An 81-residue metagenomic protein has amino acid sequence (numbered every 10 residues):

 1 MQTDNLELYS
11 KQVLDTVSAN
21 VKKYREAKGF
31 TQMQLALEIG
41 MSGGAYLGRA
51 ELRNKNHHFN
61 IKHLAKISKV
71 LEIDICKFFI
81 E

Functional and structural regions predicted by a protein language model:
Q2-A27: A short, Lys/Arg-rich alpha-helix, primarily the initiator
V21, L35-A36, Y46-A50, F78: Conserved hydrophobic/aromatic packing and binding residues within compact polymer-binding modules
K22, M33, A65: Residues within the helices of the helix-turn-helix
R25, A36-L37, S68: The alpha-helix within a helix-turn-helix
G29, N54-K66: Short, basic-rich loop-to-helix N-cap that marks the start of a DNA-contacting helix
M41-H57: Recognition helix of helix-turn-helix/homeodomain-like DNA-binding domains that insert into the DNA major groove
L71-E81: Short C-terminal boundary/hinge segments that cap the last helix of small helical domains
